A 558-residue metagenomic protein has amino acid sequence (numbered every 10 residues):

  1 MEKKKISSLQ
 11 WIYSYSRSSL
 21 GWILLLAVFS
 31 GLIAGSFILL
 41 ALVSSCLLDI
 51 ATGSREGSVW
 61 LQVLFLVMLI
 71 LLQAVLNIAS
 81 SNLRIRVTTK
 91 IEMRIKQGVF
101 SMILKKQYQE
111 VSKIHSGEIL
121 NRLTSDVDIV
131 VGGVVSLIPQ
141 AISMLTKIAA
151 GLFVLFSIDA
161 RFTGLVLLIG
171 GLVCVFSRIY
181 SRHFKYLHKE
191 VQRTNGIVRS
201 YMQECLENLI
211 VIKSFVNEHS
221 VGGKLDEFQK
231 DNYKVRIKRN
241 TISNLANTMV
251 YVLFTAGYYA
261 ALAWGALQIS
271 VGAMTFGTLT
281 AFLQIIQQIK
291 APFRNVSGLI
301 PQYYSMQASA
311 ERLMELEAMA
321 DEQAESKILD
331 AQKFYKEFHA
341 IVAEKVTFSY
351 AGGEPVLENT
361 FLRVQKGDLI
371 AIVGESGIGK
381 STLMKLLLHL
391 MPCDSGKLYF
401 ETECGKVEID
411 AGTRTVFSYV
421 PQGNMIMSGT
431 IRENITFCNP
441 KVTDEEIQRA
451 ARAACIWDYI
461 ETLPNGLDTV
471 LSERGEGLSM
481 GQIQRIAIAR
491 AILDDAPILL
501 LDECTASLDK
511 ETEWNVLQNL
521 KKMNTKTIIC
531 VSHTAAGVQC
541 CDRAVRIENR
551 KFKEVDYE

Functional and structural regions predicted by a protein language model:
M1-F37, T52-Q62, S80-R84, T88 (+10 more regions): Membrane-integrated ABC transporters
R17, Y108-Q109, S125-V134, I138 (+6 more regions): An intracellular "coupling" helix at the cytosolic face of ABC transporter transmembrane type-1 domains
I23-A79, F156-R161, G272-F276, E403: Transmembrane helix-loop-helix hairpins at lipid-water interfaces of multipass membrane proteins, especially the type-1
G35-S45, L72-V75, I138-S181, K234-A281: A hydrophobic transmembrane-helix motif
R84, L104-A149: Juxtamembrane loop-to-helix connectors within ABC transporter transmembrane domains
N217, T241, I285-L316: Cytosolic ends of transmembrane helices, especially the final helix of ABC transmembrane type-1 domains
F334-E558: ABC-type nucleotide-binding domain
